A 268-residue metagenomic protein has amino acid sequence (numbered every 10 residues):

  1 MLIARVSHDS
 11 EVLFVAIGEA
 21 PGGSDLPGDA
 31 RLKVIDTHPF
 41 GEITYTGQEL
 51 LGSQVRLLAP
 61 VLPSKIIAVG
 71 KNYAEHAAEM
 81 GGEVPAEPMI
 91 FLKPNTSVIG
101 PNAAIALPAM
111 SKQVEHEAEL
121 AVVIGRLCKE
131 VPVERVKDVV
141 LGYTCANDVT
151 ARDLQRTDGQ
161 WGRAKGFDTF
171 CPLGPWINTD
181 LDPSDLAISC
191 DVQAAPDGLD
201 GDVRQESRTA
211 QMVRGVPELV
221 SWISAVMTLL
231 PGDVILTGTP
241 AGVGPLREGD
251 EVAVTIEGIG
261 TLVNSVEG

Functional and structural regions predicted by a protein language model:
M1-P88, L181, S189, A195-V203 (+1 more regions): N-terminal non-catalytic cap/leader segment that marks the start of a structured domain
A30-K33, L92-A106, M110: A glycine-rich (often HGG/GG-containing) alpha/beta subdomain
Q48-R56, P60, H76, G82 (+1 more regions): Catalytic-pocket segment enriched in acidic/His residues
A68, G100, E115-E117, L230 (+1 more regions): Residue-level recognition of short, solvent-exposed, well-ordered loop/turn junctions that link secondary-structure
P85-P101, H116, A253-E257: Structural signature of FAD isoalloxazine-binding scaffolds in flavoprotein oxidoreductases
M110-V114, K165-D168: Short Gly/Pro-enriched turn/cap motifs at secondary-structure boundaries
K129-Y143: N-terminal accessory regions of nucleic-acid-interacting proteins
